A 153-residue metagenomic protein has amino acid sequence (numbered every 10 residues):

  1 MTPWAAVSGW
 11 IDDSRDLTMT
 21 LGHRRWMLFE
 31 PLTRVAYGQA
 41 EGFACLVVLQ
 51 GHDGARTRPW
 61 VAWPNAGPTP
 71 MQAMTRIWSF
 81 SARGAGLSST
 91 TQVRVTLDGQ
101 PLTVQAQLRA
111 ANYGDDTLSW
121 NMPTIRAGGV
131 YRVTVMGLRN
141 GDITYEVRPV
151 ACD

Functional and structural regions predicted by a protein language model:
M1-C45: A well-ordered secondary-structure block
P3, T20, R56, T69-M71 (+1 more regions): Intrinsically disordered, low-complexity regions enriched in Ser/Pro/Gly/Gln/His and often acidic
W4, Q39-C45, M136-I143, V150-D153: Generic structural signal for short, solvent-exposed loop/turn connectors between secondary structure elements
S14-D16, V47-G54, G84, D98 (+1 more regions): Secondary-structure transition/turn motif
A40-E41, M71-Q72, L108-D115: Short, ordered beta-strand-loop transition motifs
F43-Q92, C152-D153: N-terminal non-catalytic regions of secreted/periplasmic and cell-surface proteins
I77-L97, A111-P149: Extracytoplasmic/surface-exposed domains of secreted proteins that mediate cell-envelope carbohydrate/peptidoglycan
D98-A106: Surface-exposed loop/edge segments in extracytoplasmic proteins
